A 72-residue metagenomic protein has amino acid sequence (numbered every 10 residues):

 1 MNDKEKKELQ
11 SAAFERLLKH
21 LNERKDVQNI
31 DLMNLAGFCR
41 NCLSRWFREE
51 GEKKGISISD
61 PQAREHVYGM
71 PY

Functional and structural regions predicted by a protein language model:
M1-Y72: Domain-level signature for proteins that mediate thiol-based redox and metal-cofactor handling
